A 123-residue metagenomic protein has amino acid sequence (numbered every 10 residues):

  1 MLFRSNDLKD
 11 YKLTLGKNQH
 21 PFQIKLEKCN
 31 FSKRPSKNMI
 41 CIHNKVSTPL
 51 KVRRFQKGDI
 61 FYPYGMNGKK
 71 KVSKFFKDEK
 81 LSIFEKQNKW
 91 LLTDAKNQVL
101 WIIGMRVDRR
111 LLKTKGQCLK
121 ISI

Functional and structural regions predicted by a protein language model:
M1-I123: AMP-forming adenylation/ATP pyrophosphatase catalytic core
